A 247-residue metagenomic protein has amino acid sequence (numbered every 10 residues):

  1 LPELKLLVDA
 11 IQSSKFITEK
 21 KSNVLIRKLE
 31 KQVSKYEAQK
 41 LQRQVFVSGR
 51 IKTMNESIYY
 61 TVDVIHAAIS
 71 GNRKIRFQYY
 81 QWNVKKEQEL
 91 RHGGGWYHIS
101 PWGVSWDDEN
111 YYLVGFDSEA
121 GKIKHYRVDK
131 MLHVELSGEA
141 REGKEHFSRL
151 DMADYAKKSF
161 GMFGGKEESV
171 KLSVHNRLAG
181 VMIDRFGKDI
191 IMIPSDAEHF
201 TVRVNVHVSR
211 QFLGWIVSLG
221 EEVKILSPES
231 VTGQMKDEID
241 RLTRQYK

Functional and structural regions predicted by a protein language model:
L1-D9, H92, A120, R241-K247: Short, basic/aromatic recognition patches that contact phosphate-bearing ligands
L1-K86: Bulky hydrophobic/aromatic content
I58, H66-K124: Loop-centered beta-sheet repeat module
V62, H98-S100, L113, A153-F160: Glycine-rich, charged/polar anion/phosphate-binding loops that engage phosphate groups from diverse ligands
W96-H98, H125-V128, S169-K171, T201-R203: Well-ordered beta-strand positions in beta-sheet-rich domains
E119-A153: Flexible linker/loop signature enriched in Pro/Ser/Thr and Pro/Gly
M152-K247: Polybasic (Lys/Arg-rich)
